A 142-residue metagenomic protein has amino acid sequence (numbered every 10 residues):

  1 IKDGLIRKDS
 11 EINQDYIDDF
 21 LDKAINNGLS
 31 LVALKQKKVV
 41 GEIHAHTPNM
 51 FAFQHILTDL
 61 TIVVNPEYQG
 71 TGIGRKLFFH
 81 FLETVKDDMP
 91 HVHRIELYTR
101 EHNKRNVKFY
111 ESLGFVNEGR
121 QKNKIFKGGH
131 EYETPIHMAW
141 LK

Functional and structural regions predicted by a protein language model:
R7-E67, F79, T84, L141: Acetyl-CoA-dependent GNAT
G28, Y132-H137: Short hydrophobic/aromatic beta-strand or adjacent loop that forms the aromatic wall/cage of a ligand/substrate-binding
D59, R94, R105: Amphipathic alpha-helical recognition patches that constitute DNA-binding helices
G70-F78: Glycine-rich acyl-CoA binding loop
R75-K76, H91, E101-G119: Conserved active-site alpha-helix within GNAT-family acetyltransferase domains
V85-T99: Conserved GNAT acetyl-CoA-binding A-motif
E96-T99, E111-E131: Conserved catalytic-core motifs of GNAT/GCN5-like acyltransferases
